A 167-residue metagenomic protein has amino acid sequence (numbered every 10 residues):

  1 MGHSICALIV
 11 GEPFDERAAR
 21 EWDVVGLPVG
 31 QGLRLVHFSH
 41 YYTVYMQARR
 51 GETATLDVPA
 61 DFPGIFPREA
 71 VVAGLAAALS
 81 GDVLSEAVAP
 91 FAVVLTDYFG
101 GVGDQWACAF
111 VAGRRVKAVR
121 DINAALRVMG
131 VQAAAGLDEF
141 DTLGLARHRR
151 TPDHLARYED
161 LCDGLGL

Functional and structural regions predicted by a protein language model:
M1-G30: Short, extreme N-terminal segment that most often corresponds to the first beta-strand
Q31-L33, H37-L167: Charged interaction segments
